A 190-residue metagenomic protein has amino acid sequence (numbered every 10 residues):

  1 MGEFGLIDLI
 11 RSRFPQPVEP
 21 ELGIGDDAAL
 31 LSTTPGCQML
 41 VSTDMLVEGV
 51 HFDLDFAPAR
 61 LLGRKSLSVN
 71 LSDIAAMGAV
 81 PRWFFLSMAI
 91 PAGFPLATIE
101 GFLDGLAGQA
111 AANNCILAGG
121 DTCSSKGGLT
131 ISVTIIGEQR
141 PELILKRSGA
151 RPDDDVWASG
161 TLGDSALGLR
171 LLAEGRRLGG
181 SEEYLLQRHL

Functional and structural regions predicted by a protein language model:
M1-L190: Helix-biased detector of long, well-ordered alpha-helical tracts
